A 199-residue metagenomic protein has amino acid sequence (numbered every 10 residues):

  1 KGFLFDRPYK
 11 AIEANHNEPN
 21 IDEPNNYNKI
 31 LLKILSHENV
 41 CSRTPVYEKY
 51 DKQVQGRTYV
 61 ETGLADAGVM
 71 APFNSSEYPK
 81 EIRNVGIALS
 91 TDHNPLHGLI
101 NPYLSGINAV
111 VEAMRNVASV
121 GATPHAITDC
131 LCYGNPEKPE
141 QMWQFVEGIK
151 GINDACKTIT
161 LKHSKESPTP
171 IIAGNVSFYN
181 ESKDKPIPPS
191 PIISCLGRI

Functional and structural regions predicted by a protein language model:
K1-I199: Glycine/proline-enriched, intrinsically flexible loops and inter-domain linkers
